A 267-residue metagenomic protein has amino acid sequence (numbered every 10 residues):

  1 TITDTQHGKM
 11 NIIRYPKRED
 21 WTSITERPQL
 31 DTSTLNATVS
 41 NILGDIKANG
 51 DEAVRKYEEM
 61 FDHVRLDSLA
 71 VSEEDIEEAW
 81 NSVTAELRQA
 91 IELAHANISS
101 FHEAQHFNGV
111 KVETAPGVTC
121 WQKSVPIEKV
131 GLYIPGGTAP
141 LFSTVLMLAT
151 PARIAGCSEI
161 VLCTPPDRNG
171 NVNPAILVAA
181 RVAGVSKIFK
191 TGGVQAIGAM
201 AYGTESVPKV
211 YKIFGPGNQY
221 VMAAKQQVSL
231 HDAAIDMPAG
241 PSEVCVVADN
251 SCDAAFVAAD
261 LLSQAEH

Functional and structural regions predicted by a protein language model:
D4-E128: N-terminal Rossmann-like NAD(P)+-binding subdomain of aldehyde/semialdehyde dehydrogenases
T32-V39, K47, V54, W80 (+13 more regions): Generic structural signal for well-ordered, non-membrane alpha-helical segments in soluble metabolic enzymes
A37, V125, A155, A183 (+2 more regions): Structured loop/turn residues at beta-strand edges in well-structured enzyme cores
G50, S158, S186: Short acidic/polar active-site loop segments enriched in Thr and Asp
E113-V178: Conserved small-residue-rich beta-alpha loop and adjacent elements that most often cradle the phosphate/pyrophosphate
N173-G184, A201: N-terminal small/polar loop signature for handling phosphorylated ligands or for N-terminal nucleophile
G184-H267: Conserved NAD(P)+-binding/catalytic subdomain of aldehyde/semialdehyde dehydrogenases
